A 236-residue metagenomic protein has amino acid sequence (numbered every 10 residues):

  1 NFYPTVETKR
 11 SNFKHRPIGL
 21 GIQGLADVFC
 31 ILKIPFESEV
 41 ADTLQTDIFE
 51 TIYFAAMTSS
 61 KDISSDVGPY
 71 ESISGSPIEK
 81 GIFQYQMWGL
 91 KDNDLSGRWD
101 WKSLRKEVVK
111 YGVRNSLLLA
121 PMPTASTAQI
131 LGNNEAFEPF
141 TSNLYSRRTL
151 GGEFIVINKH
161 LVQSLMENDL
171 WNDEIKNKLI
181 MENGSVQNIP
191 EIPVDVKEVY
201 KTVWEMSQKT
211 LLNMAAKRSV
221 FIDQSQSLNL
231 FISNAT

Functional and structural regions predicted by a protein language model:
N1, P69, D94, R98 (+2 more regions): Catalytic alpha/beta core of large soluble enzyme barrels
N1, S11-K33, V186-E191, N213: Core structural elements
N1-K9, F13, P17, P35-T124 (+2 more regions): Internal maturation/activation junctions in enzymes
P4, G19-G21, F29, K33-E37 (+5 more regions): Generic, ordered loop/turn and secondary-structure boundary motif
G24-V28, L44, S59, H160-S164: A general alpha-helix detector
